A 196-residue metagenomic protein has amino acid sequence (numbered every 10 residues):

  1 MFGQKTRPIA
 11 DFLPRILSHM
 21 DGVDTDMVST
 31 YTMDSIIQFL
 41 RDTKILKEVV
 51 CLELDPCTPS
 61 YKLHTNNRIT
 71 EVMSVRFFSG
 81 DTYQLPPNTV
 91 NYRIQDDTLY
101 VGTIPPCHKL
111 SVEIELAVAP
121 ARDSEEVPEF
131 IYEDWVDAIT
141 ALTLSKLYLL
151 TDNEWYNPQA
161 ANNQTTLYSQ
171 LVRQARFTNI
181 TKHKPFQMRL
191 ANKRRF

Functional and structural regions predicted by a protein language model:
M1-F196: Glycine-enriched, solvent-exposed interface loops adjoining structured elements
